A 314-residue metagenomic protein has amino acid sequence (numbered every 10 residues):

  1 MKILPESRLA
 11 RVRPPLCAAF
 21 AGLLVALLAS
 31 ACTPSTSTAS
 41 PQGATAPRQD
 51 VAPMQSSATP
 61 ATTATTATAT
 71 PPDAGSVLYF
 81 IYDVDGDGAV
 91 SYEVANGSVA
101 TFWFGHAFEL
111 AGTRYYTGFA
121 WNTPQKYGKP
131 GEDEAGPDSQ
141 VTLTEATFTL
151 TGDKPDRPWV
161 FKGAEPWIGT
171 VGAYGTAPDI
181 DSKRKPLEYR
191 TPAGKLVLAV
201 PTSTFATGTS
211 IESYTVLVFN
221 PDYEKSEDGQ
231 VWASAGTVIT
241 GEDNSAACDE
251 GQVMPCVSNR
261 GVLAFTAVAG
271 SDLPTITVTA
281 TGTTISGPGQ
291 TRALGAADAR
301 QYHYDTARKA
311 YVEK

Functional and structural regions predicted by a protein language model:
I3-A21: Bacterial N-terminal signal peptides that target proteins for export
L28-A31: C-terminal motif of bacterial Sec signal peptides marking the signal peptidase cleavage site
T33-A100, H106-E109, A206, E212-K314: Acidic, small-residue rich beta-repeat scaffolds with periodic aromatic anchors
G75-I81, D85-T149: N-terminal Sec/ER secretory leader and immediately downstream segment of secreted/extracellular precursors
W103-L110, G175-G194, A264-V268: Beta-propeller blade termini
A111-W121, Y189-T204, A267-T279: Acidic/hydrophobic-patterned starts of short beta strands in beta-sheet-rich repeat architectures
Y115-R190: Short N-terminal edge-element motif at the start of the domain
A177-N220, Q230-A233: Eukaryote-skewed repeat-based solenoidal scaffolds used as protein-protein interaction platforms, primarily
